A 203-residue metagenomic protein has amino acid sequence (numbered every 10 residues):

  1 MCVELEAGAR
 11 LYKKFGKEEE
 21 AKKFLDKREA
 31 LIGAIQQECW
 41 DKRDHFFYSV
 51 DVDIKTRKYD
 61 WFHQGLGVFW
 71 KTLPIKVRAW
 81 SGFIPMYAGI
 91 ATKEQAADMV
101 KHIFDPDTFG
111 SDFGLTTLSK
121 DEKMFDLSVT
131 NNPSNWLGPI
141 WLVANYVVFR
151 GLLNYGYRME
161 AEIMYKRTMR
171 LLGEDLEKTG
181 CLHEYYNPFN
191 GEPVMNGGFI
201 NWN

Functional and structural regions predicted by a protein language model:
C2-E18, I84-E94, Y146-R158: Well-ordered alpha-helical scaffold segments within catalytic/enzyme domains
R10-E20, E38-H45: Surface-exposed helix-capping loop/turn segments at secondary-structure junctions
K17, W40, V52, Y157 (+1 more regions): An acidic- and aromatic-residue-enriched active-site/binding cleft used to recognize and process polar
A21-Q36, Y165-T168: Short amphipathic alpha-helical coiled-coil/interface segments
A34-I140, G173-N203: Extended glycan-interaction surfaces of carbohydrate-active proteins
V100, F149, L153, E162-Y165 (+1 more regions): Generic hydrophobic alpha-helical scaffold/packing signal
